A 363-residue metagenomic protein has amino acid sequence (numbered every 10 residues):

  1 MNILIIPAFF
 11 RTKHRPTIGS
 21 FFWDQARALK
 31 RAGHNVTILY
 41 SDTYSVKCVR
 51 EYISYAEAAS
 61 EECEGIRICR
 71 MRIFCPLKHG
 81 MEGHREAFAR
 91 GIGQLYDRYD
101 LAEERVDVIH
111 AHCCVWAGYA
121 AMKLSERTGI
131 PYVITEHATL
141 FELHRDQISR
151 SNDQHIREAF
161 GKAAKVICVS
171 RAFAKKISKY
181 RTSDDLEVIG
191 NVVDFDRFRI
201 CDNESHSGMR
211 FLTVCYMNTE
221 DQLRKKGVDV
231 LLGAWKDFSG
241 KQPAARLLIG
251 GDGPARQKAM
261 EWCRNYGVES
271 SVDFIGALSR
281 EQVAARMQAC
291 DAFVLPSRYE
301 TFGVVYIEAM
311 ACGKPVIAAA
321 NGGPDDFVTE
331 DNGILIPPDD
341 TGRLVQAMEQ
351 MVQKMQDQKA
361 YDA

Functional and structural regions predicted by a protein language model:
M1-E64: N-terminal subdomain of nucleotide-sugar transferases
L4, E204-D237, L248: Conserved donor-binding/catalytic core segment of Leloir-type glycosyltransferases
Y40, S149, I156-I200, V214-Y216: Donor nucleotide-sugar binding/catalytic pocket of nucleotide-sugar-dependent glycosyltransferases
M260-L278: Nucleotide-activated donor-binding/catalytic signature segment of Leloir-type glycosyltransferases, i.e., the conserved
A277-L278, A285-C290: Short alpha-helical donor nucleotide-sugar binding micro-motif in glycosyltransferases
R298: Aromatic "clamp/platform" in nucleotide-sugar-dependent glycosyltransferases that forms part of the donor/acceptor
P315-A318: Short hydrophobic beta-strand element within catalytic cores of glycosyltransferases and related nucleotide-activated
E330, I334-G342, Q350-Q356: Conserved acidic donor-binding segment of nucleotide-sugar-dependent glycosyltransferases
